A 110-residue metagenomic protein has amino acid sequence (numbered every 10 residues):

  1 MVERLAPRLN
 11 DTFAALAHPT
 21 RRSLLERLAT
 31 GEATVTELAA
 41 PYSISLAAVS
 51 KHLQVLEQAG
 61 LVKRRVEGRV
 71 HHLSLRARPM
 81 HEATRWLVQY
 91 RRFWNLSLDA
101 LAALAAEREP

Functional and structural regions predicted by a protein language model:
M1-R8, E26, H81-P110: Amphipathic alpha-helical dimerization/coiled-coil segments that flank or bridge DNA-binding/regulatory modules
V2, P7-A47, V70-R85: N-terminal helix-turn-helix DNA-binding core of bacterial DNA-binding proteins
A14, E26, E57, K63 (+1 more regions): A cross-family signal for key residues in well-ordered alpha-helices that form functional helical elements
L53-Q54: Short, hydrophobic-biased segments on the C-terminal half of alpha helices that form "recognition helices"
E57-G68, H72-S74: Beta-hairpin "wing" of winged helix-turn-helix
